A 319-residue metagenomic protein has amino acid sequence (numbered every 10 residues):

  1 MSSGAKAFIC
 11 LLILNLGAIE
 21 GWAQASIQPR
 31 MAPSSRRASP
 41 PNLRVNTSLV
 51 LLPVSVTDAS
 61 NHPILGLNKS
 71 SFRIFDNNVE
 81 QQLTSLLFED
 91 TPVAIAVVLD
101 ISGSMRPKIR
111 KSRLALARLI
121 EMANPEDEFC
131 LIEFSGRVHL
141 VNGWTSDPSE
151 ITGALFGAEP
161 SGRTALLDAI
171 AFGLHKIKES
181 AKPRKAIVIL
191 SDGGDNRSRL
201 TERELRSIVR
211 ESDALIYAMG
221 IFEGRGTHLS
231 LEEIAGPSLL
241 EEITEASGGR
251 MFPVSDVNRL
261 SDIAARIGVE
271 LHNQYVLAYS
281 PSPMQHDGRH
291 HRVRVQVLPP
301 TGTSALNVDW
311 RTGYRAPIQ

Functional and structural regions predicted by a protein language model:
M1-G4: N-terminal secretory signal peptides that target proteins for export/translocation
A7-A18: Bacterial N-terminal signal peptides
G21-Q319: Scaffold/interface architecture of coatomer-like assemblies
